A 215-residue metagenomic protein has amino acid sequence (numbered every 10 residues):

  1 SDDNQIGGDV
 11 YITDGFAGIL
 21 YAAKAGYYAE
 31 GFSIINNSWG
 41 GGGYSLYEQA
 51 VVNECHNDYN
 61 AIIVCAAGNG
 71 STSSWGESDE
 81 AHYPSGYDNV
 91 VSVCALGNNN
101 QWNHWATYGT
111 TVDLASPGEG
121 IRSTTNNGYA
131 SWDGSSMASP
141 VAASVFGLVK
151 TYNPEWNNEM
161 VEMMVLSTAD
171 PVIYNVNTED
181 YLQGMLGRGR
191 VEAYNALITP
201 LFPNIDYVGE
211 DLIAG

Functional and structural regions predicted by a protein language model:
S1-I12, S73, E77, W132-D133: Active-site-proximal loop motif in hydrolases
D2-Q5, W39-Y44, N69-S73, L96-Q101 (+4 more regions): Solvent-exposed loop/turn segments at secondary-structure junctions within structured extracellular/periplasmic domains
G7-G26, E30, G42-G43: Catalytic-core regions of hydrolytic enzymes
L20, E30-W39, S45-Y47, V51 (+4 more regions): C-terminal subdomain of the subtilisin-like protease fold in secreted/lumenal serine endopeptidases
N36-G40, V64-A67, C94-A95, P140: A cross-family glycoside hydrolase active-site/sugar-binding cleft signature
Q49, S73-P84: Distinct, well-ordered alpha-helical segments
H82-T151, E155, R190-L197: Extracellular S/T/G-rich loop segment that most often corresponds to the catalytic His/Ser-adjacent loop
E210-G215: Short, solvent-exposed loop/linker segments at the N-terminal edge of repeated beta-sheet extracellular domains
